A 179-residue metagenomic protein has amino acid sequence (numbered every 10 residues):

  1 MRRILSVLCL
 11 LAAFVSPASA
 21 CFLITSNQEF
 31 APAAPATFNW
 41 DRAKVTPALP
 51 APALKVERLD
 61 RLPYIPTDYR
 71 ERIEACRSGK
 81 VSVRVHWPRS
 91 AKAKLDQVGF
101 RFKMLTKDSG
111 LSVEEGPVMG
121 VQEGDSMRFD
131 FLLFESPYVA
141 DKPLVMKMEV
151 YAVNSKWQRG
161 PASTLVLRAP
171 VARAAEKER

Functional and structural regions predicted by a protein language model:
S6-V15: Bacterial N-terminal signal peptides
C21-P88, V171-R179: Short, compositionally biased P/S/T/A/G/V-rich stretches that sit at domain boundaries
P88-E115: Solvent-exposed loop/turn segments flanking beta-strands in beta-repeat/beta-sandwich domains
S109-M127, L165-V166: Solvent-exposed serine/threonine-rich low-complexity stretches and specific carbohydrate-binding patches
S126-A140: Signal that preferentially marks extracellular ectodomain short beta-strand elements of beta-sandwich modules
K142-M148: Exposed beta-strand face motif in extracellular beta-rich ectodomains
Q158-P170: Extracellular fibronectin type III
